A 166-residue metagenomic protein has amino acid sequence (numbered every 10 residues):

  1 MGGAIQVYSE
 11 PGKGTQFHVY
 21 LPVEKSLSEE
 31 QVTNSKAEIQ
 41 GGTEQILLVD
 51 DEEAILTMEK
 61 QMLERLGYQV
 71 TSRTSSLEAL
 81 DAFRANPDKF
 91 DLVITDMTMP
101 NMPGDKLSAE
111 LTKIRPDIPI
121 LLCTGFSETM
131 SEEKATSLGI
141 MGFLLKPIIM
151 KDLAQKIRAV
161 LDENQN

Functional and structural regions predicted by a protein language model:
M1-L48, E53, P119-L122, I157 (+1 more regions): C-terminal end segment of the histidine kinase catalytic
V49-D50, R73, V93: Conserved sequence signature across two-component system core domains
T57-R65: Charged docking surfaces used in two-component/phosphorelay signaling
G67-S75, A82, L144: Short hydrophobic/Thr-rich beta-strand motif most characteristic of the beta2 strand and flanking loop of CheY-like
T74-E78, P103-L107: Acidic catalytic/metal-coordinating carboxylates
P87-I94: Active-site beta3 strand of CheY-like receiver
M99: Receiver (REC) domain active-site loop signature in two-component systems and cognate sites in sensor histidine kinases
K106-S108, K113, D117, L121-L145 (+1 more regions): Alpha4 helix (beta4-alpha4-beta5 surface) of REC/receiver domains from two-component response regulators
